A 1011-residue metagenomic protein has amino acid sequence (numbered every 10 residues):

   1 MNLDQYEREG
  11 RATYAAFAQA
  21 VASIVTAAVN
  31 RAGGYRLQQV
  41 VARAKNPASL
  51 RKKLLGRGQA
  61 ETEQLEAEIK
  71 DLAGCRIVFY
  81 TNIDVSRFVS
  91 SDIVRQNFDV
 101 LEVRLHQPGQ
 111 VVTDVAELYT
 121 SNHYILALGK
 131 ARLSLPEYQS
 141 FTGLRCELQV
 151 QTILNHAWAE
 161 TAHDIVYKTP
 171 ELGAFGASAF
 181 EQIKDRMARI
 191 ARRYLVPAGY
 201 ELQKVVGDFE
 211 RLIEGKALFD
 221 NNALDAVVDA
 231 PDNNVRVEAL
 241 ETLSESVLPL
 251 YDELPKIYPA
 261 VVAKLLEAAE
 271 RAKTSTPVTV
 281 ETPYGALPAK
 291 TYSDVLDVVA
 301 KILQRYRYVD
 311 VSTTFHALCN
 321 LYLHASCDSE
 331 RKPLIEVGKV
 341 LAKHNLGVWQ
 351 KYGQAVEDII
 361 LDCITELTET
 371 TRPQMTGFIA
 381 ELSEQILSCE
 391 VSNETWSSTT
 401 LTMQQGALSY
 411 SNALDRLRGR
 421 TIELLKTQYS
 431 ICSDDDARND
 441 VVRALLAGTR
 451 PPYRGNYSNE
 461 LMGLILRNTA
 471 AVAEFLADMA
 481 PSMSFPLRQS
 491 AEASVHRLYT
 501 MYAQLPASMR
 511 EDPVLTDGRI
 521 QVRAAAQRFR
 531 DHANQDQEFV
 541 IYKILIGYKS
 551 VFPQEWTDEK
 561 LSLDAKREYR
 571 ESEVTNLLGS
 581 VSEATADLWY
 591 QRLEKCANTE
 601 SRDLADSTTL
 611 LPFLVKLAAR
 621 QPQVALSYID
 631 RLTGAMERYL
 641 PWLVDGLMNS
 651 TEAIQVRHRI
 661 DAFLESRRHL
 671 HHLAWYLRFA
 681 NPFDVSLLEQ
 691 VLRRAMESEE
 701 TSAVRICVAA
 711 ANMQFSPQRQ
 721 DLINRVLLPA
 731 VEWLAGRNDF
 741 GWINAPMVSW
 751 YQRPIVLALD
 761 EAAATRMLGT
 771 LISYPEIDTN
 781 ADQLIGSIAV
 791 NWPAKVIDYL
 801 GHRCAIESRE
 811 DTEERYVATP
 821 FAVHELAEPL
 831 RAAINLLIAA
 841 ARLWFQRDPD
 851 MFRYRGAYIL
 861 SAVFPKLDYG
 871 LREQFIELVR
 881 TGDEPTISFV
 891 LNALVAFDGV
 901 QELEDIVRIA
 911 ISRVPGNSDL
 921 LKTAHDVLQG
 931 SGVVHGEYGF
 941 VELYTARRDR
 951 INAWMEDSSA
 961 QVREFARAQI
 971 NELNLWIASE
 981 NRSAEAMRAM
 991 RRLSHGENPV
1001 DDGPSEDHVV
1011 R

Functional and structural regions predicted by a protein language model:
M1-A18, A22, T142-L248: An acidic, glycine-/histidine-flanked metal-binding catalytic module
M1-C75, F79, I83-S86, G215-L224 (+3 more regions): Charge-rich, low-complexity segments
E7, R11, G74-F79, Q110 (+9 more regions): Short, charged/polar micro-motifs that form catalytic or ligand-binding hotspots
I24, A28, K53, S91 (+3 more regions): Residues that form generic nucleotide/phosphate-binding pockets
L65, S134-P136, S601, Y938-G939: Short acidic, glycine/proline-enriched loop segments that cap or flank alpha-helices
E66, C75-K204: Long beta-strand-rich cores associated with HINT superfamily self-processing modules
L224-R1011: Non-catalytic all-alpha helical scaffold/repeat segments
